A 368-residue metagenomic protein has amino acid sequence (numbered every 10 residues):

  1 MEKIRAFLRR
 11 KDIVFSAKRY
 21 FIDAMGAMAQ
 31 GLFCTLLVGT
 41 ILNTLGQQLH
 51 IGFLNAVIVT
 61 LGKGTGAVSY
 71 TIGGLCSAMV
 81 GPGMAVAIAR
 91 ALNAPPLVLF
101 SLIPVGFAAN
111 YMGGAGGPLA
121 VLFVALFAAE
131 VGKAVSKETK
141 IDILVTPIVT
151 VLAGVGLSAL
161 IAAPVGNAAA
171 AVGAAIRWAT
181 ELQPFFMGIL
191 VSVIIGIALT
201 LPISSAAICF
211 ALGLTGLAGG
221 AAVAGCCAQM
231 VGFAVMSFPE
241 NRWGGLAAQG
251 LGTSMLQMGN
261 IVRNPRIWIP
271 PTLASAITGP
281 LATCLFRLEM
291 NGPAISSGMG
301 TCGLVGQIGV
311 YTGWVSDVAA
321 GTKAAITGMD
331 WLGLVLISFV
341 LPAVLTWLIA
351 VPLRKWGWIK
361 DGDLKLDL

Functional and structural regions predicted by a protein language model:
M1-L368: Pore-lining transmembrane helices
